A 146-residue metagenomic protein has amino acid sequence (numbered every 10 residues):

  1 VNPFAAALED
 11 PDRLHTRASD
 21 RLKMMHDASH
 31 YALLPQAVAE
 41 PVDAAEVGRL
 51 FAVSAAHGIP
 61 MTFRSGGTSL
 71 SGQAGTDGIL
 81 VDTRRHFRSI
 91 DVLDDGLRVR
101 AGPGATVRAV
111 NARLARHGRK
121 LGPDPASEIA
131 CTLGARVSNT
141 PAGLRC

Functional and structural regions predicted by a protein language model:
V1-A56, G66-L97, A126: N-terminal flexible segment immediately upstream of the FAD-binding catalytic core in FAD-dependent oxidoreductases
D43, G104, A135: Conserved phosphate-binding and hydrolysis motifs of nucleotide-dependent enzymes
G58-P60, K120: Residue-level detector of anion-binding/catalytic polar loops
R64-G66, G102, D124: Structural motif
L70, R108-C146: A gly/ser-rich beta-alpha-beta helix-loop segment of oxidoreductase catalytic cores
Q73, D82, G102, S138-T140: Short beta-strand-to-turn element immediately C-terminal to the catalytic PLP-Schiff-base lysine in fold type I
H86, L97-R98, A105-V110, T132-L133: Short, structural beta-strand-to-alpha-helix junction motif
